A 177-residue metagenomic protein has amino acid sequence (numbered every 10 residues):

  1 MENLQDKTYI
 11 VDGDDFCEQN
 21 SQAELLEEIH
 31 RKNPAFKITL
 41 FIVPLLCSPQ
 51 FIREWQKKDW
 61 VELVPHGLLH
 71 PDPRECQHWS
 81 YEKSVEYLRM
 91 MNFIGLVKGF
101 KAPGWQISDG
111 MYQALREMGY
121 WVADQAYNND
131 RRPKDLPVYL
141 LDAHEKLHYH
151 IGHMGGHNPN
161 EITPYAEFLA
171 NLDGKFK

Functional and structural regions predicted by a protein language model:
M1-E62: Active-site beta->alpha N-cap acidic-glycine motif
M1-Q22, D109-K177: C-terminal active-site subregion of NodB/CE4 polysaccharide deacetylases
L25-E28, M90, P164: Alpha-helical elements of Rossmann-like donor-binding domains used by nucleotide-donor carbohydrate transfer enzymes
E28-K32, E54-K58, I94, A114-M118 (+1 more regions): Alpha-helical structural signal in soluble globular domains
A35-M111, H144-M154: Metal-dependent polysaccharide deacetylase catalytic core of the NodB/CE4 family, i.e., the active-site-bearing domain
